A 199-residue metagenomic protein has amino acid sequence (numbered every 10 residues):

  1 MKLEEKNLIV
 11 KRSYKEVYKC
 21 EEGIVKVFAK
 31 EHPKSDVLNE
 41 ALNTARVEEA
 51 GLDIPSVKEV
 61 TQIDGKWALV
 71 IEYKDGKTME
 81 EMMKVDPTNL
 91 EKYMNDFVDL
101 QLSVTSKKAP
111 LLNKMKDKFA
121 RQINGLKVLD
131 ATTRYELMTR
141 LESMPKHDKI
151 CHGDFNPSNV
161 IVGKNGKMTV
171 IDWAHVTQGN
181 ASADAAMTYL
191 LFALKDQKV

Functional and structural regions predicted by a protein language model:
N7-L38, E48: ATP-binding glycine-rich loop module of kinase domains
L42-D53, V104: Structural motif at the C-terminus of the N-lobe alphaC helix and the adjacent alphaC-beta4 loop of the Hanks-type
S56-W67: Short beta-strand micro-motifs within the conserved protein kinase catalytic domain, predominantly in the N-lobe
L69-K77: Short pocket-lining segment of the protein kinase catalytic domain that shapes the ATP-binding cleft
P87-M115: Internal "kinase-insert"/substrate-recognition segments embedded within catalytic cores of ATP-dependent enzymes
S106-G153, I161-K164, T169: An alpha-helical support segment within catalytic cores of ATP-dependent transferases
D172-V176: Activation of the activation-loop gatekeeper triad in protein kinase-fold domains
A185-V199: Active-site activation/catalytic loop segments of kinase-like enzymes and analogous catalytic loops in related
